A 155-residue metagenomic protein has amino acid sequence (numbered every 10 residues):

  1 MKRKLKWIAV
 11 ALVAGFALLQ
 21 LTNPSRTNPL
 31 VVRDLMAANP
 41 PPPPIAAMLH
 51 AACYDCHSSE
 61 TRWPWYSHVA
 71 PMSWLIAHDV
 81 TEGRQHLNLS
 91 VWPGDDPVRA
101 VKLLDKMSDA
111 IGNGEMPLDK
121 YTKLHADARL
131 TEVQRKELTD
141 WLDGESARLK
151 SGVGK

Functional and structural regions predicted by a protein language model:
K6-N23: Hydrophobic membrane-insertion alpha-helices, especially the h-region of bacterial N-terminal signal peptides
N28-L49: Electrostatic cytochrome c docking/interface patches
N28-V32, H86, I111, L149: A charge-rich, low-complexity, intrinsically flexible signal that marks solvent-exposed coils, linkers, repeats
P44, M48, P71, L75 (+4 more regions): Extracytoplasmic/secreted proteins, especially bacterial periplasmic and envelope-associated proteins
L49-T61, M116, L138: The canonical Cys-X-X-Cys-His
W63-H78: Acidic helix-start/capping segments at beta-turn-to-alpha-helix junctions
W74-L124: Extracytoplasmic electron-transfer domains, predominantly the class I c-type cytochrome c fold
G114-E115, T122-V153: C-terminal capping alpha-helices of c-type cytochrome domains
